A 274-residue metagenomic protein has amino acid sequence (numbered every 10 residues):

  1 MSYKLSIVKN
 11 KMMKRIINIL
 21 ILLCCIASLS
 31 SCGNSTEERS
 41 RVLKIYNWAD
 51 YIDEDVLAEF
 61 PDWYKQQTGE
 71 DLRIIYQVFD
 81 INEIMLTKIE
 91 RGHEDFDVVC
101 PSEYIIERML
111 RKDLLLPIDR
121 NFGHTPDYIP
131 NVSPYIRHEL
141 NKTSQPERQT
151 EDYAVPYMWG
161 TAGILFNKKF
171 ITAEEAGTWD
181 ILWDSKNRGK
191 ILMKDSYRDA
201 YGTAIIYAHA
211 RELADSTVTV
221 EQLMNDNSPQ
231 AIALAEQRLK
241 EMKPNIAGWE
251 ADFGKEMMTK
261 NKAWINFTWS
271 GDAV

Functional and structural regions predicted by a protein language model:
M1-M12: Short, Lys/Arg-enriched N-terminal segments with co-localized hydrophobic residues within the first ~10-30 amino acids
K14-L22: Sec-dependent signal peptide recognition, specifically the positively charged N-region followed immediately by
S28-S31: C-terminal motif of bacterial Sec signal peptides marking the signal peptidase cleavage site
S35-K112: Early extracytoplasmic/lumenal segment of secretory-pathway proteins
Y46-A49, F79, N167-K168, K194-S196 (+1 more regions): Active-site-proximal beta-strand/loop segments in catalytic clefts of secreted hydrolases
Y51-E54, L110-M257, K262: Extracytoplasmic ligand-binding site segments that recognize negatively charged/polar headgroups
F96-P101, A247-G248, W264-W269: Paired acidic/hydrophobic, glycine-rich loop segments that form the ligand-binding mouth/hinge of periplasmic-binding
I105-R108, I265-V274: A ligand-binding cleft/hinge motif common to bilobed small-molecule-binding domains
